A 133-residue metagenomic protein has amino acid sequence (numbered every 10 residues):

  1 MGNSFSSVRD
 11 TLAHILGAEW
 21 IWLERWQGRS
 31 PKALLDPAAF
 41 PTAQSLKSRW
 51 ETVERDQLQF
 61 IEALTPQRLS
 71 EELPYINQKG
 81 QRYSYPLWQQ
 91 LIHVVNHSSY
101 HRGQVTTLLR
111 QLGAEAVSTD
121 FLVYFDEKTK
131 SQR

Functional and structural regions predicted by a protein language model:
M1-D36, Q78-R133: Short, contiguous alpha-helical
R29-S70: Helix-adjacent hinge/juxtasegments
L73-Y75: Short acidic-hydrophobic surface loop/beta-edge motif
